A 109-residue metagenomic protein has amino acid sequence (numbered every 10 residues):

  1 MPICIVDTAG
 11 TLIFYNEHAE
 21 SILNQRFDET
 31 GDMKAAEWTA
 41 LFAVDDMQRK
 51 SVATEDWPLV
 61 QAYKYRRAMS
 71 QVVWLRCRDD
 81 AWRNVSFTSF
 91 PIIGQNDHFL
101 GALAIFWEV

Functional and structural regions predicted by a protein language model:
M1-K64: PAS-family sensory domains
C4, D28, S70-Q71, Q95: A local structural micro-motif
I5, E37, R78-D80, N96-D97: Generic structural signal for beta-strand residues in well-ordered domains
Q48-A53, L59-R67, Q71-T88, H98-L100: Per-ARNT-Sim (PAS) sensory domains and their PAS-associated C-terminal
F90-I92: Output-coupling edge of small sensory domains
D97-V109: PAS-family sensory domains
